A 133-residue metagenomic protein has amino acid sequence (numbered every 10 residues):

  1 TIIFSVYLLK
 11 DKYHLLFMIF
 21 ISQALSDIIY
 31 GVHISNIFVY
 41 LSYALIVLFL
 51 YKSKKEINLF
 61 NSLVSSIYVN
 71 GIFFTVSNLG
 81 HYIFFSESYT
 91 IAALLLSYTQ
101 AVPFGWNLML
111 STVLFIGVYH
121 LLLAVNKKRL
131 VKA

Functional and structural regions predicted by a protein language model:
T1-I2, F38-I46, S111, F115: Hydrophobic core segments of transmembrane alpha-helices in multi-pass, intramembrane catalytic enzymes
T1-L15, F49-L50: Generic transmembrane alpha-helix motif of multi-pass integral membrane proteins
S5, L45-S53, V118-L122: Transmembrane alpha-helical segments
Y7, Q23, V47, V69-F74: Alpha-helical transmembrane segments of multi-pass membrane proteins
D11-F17, N36, K55-F60: Membrane-helix interface segments
H14-S26, N61-N70: Central hydrophobic cores of alpha-helical transmembrane segments in multi-pass integral membrane proteins
I19-K52: Interfacial aromatic-anchored transmembrane helix boundaries in multi-pass membrane proteins
N58-A133: Membrane-embedded alpha-helical hairpins and interfacial helices in multi-pass inner-membrane proteins
